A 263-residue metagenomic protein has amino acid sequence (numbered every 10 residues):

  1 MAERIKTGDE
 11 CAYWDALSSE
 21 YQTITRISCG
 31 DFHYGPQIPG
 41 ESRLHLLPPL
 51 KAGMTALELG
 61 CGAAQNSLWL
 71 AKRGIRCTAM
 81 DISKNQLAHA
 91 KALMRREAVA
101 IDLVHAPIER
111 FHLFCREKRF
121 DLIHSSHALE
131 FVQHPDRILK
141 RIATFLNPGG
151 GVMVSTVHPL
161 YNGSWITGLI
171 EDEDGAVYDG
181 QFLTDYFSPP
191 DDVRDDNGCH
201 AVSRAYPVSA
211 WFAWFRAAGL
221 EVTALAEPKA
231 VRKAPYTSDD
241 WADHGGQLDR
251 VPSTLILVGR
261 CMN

Functional and structural regions predicted by a protein language model:
M1-A52, Q65, W69, L93 (+1 more regions): Conserved class I S-adenosyl-L-methionine
L57-L59, A63-F111: Class I SAM-dependent methyltransferase SAM/SAH-binding core
H124: A conserved beta-strand element that flanks and buttresses the S-adenosyl-L-methionine
D136-G151: A short glycine-rich, Lys/Arg-flanked "PGG" loop and its adjoining helix->strand segment in the class I
G151-P189: Conserved class I S-adenosyl-L-methionine
T156, L160-S164, D195-A210: Acceptor-substrate binding/catalytic loop of class I
D191, V202-L225: Short alpha-helix
W214-N263: C-terminal lobe and adjacent flexible extensions of AdoMet/dcAdoMet transferase-like proteins
